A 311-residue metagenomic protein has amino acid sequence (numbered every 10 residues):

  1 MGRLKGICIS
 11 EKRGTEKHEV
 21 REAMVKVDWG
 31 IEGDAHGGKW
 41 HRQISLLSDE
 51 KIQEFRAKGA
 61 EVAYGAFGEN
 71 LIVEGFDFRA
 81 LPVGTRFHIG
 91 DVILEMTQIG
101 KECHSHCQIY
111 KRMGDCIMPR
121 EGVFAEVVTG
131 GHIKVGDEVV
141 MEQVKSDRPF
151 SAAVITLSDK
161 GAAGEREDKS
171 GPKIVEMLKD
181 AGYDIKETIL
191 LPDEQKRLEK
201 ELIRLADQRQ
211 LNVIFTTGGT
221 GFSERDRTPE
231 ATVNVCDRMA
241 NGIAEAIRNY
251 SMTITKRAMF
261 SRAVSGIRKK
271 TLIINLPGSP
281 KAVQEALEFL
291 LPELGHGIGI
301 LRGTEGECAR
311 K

Functional and structural regions predicted by a protein language model:
M1-R148: Metal-cofactor-dependent catalytic cores
L4, V20, G90-V92, P149-A152 (+3 more regions): Short coil/turn connectors at secondary-structure junctions
R120-A125, V135, V140-M141, S146-S151 (+1 more regions): Internal alpha/beta core interface subdomains
D147-D193: Glycine-rich phosphate/diphosphate-binding loop of Rossmann-like nucleotide-binding domains
I155-T156, T216-T217, N275-P277: Short beta-strand segments
K179, I185-T216, G221-C236: N-terminal small/polar loop signature for handling phosphorylated ligands or for N-terminal nucleophile
T228-K311: Proline/glycine-rich low-complexity loops and linkers
